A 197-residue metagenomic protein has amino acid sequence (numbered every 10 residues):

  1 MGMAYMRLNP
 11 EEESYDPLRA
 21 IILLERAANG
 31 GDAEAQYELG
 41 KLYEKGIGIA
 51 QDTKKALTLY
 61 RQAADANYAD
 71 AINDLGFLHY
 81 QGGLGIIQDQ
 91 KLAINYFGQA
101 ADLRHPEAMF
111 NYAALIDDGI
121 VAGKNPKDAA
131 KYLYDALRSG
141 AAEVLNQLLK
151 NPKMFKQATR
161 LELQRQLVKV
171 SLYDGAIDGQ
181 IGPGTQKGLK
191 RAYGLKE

Functional and structural regions predicted by a protein language model:
M1, L8-E11, N29-D32, K45-I47 (+7 more regions): Short helix-capping/linker turns of helical repeat alpha-solenoids
G2-N9, E38-K45, I49, L59 (+3 more regions): Hydrophobic face of amphipathic alpha-helices that form TPR/SEL1-like repeat modules and related alpha-solenoid
E12-L23, A50-L59, I86-Y96, G123-Y132 (+1 more regions): Structural signature of tandem alpha-helical TPR/SEL1-like repeats, specifically the intra-repeat loop/turn
E25-N29, R61-D65, Q99-D102, D135-R138 (+1 more regions): Conserved structural position within tetratricopeptide repeats
A35, A71, I86, A108 (+1 more regions): TPR alpha-solenoid repeat register
G85, V121, P152-Q166: Alpha-helical linker/edge segments of TPR/alpha-solenoid repeat scaffolds and analogous pre-/post-domain helices
N95-G98, D102, F110, A114-D117 (+1 more regions): TPR/TPR-like (Sel1-like) alpha-helical repeat modules
Q157-A158, V168-E197: Short acidic, glycine/serine/threonine-rich helix-capping segments at coil-helix boundaries
